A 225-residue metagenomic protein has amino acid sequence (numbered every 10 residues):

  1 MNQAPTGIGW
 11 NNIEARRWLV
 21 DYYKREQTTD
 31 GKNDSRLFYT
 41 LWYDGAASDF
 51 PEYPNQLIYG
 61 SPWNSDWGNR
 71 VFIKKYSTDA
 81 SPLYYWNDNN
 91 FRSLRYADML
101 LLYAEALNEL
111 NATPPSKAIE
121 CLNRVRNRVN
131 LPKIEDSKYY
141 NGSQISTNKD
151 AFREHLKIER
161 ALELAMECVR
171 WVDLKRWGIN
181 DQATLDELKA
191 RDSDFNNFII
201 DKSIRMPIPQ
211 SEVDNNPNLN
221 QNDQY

Functional and structural regions predicted by a protein language model:
M1-E26: Polar, glycine-rich mid-to-C-terminal structural blocks that act as macromolecule-binding/assembly scaffolds
T28-Y225: Acidic/polar-rich alpha-helix caps and helix-coil junctions
